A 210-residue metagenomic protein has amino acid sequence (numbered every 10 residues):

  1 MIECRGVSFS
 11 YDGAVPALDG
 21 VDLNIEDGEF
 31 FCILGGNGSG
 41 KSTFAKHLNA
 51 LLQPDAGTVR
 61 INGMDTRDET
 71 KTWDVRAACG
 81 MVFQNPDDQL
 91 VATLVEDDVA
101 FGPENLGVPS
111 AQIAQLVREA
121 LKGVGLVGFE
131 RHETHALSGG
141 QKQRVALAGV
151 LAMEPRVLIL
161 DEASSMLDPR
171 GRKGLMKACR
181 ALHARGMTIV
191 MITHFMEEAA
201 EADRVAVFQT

Functional and structural regions predicted by a protein language model:
L34-G36: The feature captures the beta-strand-to-loop junction immediately N-terminal to the Walker
N49: Helix-to-loop junction immediately C-terminal to a conserved catalytic motif
G57-R67, V75: Conserved ABC transporter NBD signature motif
A111-F129: Conserved ABC ATPase "signature" region
E133-L137, Q141: Conserved ABC ATPase signature
L158-D161: Catalytic Walker B motif of ABC-type/P-loop ATPase nucleotide-binding domains
